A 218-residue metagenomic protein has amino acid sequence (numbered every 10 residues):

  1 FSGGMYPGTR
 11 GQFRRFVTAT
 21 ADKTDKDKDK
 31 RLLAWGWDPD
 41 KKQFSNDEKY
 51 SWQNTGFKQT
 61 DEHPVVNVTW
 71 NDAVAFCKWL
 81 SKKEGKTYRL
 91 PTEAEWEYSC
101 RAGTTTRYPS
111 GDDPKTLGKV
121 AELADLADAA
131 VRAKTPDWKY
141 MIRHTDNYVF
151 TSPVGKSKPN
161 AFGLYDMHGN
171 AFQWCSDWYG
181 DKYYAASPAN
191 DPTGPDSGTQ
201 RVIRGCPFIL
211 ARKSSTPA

Functional and structural regions predicted by a protein language model:
F1, G8, R14-D27, L80-K86: Short capping motifs at secondary-structure boundaries
F1-G3, E62: A detector of helix-start/N-cap boundary segments at the beginnings of structured domains
G3-M5, M167-H168: Methionine-biased hydrophobic packing positions in alpha-helices, especially within tandem helical repeat solenoids
M5, R10, E93: Residues immediately flanking
G11-R15, D72-A75: Short amphipathic alpha-helical face segments that pack within enzyme cores and frequently flank/anchor catalytic
R31-A218: Functional-site microenvironments in short loops/helix caps that host divalent-cation chemistry
